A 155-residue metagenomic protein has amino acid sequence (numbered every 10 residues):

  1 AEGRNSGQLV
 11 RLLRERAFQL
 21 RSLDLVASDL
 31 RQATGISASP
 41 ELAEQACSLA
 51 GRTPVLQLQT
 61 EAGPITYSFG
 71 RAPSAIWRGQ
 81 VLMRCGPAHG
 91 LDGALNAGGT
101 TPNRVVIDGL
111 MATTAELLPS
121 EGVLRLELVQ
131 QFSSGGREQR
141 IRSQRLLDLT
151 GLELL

Functional and structural regions predicted by a protein language model:
A1-R31: Aliphatic-rich helix starts adjacent to a transmembrane/signal segment
R21-L23, A38-Q45: Transition segment at domain starts
S28, L95-T100, Q139-I141: Surface-exposed beta-strand edges and their flanking turn/coil or helix-capping segments
L42-E121: Type IV pilin-like appendage domain
P102-L155: Short linear sequence signals and composition-biased patches located at protein termini or domain-edge surfaces
